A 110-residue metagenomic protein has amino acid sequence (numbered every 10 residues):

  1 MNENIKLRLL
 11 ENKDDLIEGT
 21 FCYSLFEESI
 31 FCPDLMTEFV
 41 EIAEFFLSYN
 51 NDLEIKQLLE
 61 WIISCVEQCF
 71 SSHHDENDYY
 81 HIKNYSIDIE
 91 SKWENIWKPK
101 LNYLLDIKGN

Functional and structural regions predicted by a protein language model:
M1-V40: Short terminal alpha-helical segments
E3, D34-T37, E41, L53 (+3 more regions): Generic alpha-helical secondary structure signal
D14-D15, D34-F45, S64, Q68 (+1 more regions): Generic structural signal for well-ordered, non-membrane alpha-helices
D15-G19, D52, D75, N110: Intrinsically disordered or highly flexible coil/loop and linker segments, enriched in small and charged/polar residues
C22-S29, D52, K83-I87: Alpha-helical rod/repeat scaffolding segments in eukaryotic adaptors/tethers and long-chain four-helix cytokines
E41-Q57: Short, solvent-exposed, charged loop/turn and helix-capping segments that join or cap alpha-helices on peripheral
K56, E60-S64: Sequence/structural signature of long amphipathic alpha-helices that form protein-protein interaction faces
I63-N110: Amphipathic alpha-helical binding modules
